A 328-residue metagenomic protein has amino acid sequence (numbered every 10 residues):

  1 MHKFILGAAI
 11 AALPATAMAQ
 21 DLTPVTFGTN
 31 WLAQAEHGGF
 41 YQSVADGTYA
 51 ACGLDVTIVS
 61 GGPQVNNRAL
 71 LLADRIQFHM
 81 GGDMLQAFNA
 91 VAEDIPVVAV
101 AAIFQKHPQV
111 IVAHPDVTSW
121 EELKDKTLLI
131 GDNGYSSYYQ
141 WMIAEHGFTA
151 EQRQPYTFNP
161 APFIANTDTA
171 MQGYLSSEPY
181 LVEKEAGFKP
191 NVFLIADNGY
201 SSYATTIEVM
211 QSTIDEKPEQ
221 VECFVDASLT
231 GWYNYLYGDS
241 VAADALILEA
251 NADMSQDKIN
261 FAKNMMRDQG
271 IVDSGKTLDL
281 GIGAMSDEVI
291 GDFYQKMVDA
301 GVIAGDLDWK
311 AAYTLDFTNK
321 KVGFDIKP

Functional and structural regions predicted by a protein language model:
H2-G7: Sec-dependent signal peptide recognition, specifically the positively charged N-region followed immediately by
L13-A19: Sec/Tat signal peptide C-region and signal peptidase I cleavage site
Q20-Y156, P160-S176, F193, S201: Short, glycine-/small- and polar/acidic-enriched structural segments that line small-molecule recognition paths
S43-G47, C52, L70, D74 (+9 more regions): Structured segments of extracytoplasmic/periplasmic soluble domains in secreted or envelope-associated proteins
T57-I58, V65-N66, A196-D197, F261-R267 (+1 more regions): Short linear loop/turn motifs
L85, F158-Q256: Pocket-lining segment of extracytoplasmic ligand-binding domains
E216-V302: Secondary-structure end/capping motifs
D287-P328: Conserved C-terminal helix/tail region of periplasmic/extracytoplasmic solute-binding proteins
